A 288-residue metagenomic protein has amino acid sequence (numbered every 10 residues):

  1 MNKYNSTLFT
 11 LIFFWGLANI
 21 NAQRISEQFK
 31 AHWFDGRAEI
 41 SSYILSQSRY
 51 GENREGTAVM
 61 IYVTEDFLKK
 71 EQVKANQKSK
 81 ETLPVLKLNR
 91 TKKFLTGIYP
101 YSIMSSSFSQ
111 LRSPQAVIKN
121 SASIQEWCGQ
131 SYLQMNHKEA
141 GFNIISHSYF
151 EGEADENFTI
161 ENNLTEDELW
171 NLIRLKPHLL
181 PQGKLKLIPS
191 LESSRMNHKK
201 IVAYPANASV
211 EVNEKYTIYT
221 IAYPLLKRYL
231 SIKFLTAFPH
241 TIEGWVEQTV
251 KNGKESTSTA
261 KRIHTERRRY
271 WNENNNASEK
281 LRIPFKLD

Functional and structural regions predicted by a protein language model:
M1-R24: Bacterial Sec-dependent N-terminal signal peptides
Q23-E139, P181-D288: Acidic, serine/threonine-rich low-complexity disordered tracts
N136-Q182: Surface-exposed beta-loop interaction hotspot
